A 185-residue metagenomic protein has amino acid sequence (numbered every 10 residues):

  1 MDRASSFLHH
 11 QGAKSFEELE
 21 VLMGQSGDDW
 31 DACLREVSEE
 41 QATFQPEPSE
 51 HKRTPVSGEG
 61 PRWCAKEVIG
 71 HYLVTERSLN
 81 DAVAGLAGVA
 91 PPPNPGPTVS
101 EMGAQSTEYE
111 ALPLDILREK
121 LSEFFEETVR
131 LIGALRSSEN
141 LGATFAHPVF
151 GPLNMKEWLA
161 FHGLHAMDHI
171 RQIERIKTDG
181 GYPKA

Functional and structural regions predicted by a protein language model:
M1-K66, G70-A185: Aromatic-glycine hotspot motif
